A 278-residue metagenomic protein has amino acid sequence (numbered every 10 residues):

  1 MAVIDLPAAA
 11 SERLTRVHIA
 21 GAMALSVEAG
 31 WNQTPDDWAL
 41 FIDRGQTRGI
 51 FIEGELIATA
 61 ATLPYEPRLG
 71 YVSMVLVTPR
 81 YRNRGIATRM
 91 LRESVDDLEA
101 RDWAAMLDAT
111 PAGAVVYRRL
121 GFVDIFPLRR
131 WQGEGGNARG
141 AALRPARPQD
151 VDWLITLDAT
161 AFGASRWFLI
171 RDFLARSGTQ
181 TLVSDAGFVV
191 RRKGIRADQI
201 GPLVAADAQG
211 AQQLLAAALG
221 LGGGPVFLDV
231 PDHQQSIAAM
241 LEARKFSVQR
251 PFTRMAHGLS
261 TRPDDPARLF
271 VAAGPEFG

Functional and structural regions predicted by a protein language model:
A2, A109, V115, L120-A138 (+2 more regions): Active-site/acyl-donor-binding loops of N-acyltransferases
P7-G21, A142-W153: A short beta-loop-alpha structural element at the N-terminal edge of CoA-dependent acyl/N-acetyltransferase catalytic
V17-T78, S165-A206: A conserved beta-strand-loop-helix scaffold within acyl/acetyltransferase catalytic domains
Y81, G85-E93, Q209-A217: Conserved acetyl-CoA pyrophosphate-binding loop and the N-cap/start of the following alpha-helix in GNAT-like
L120-Q199, Q209-G210: Amide-forming acyltransferase catalytic core, primarily the GNAT-like/NAT-type and related acyltransferase folds
A186-E242: Glycine/small-residue-rich hydrophobic helix-like segments
